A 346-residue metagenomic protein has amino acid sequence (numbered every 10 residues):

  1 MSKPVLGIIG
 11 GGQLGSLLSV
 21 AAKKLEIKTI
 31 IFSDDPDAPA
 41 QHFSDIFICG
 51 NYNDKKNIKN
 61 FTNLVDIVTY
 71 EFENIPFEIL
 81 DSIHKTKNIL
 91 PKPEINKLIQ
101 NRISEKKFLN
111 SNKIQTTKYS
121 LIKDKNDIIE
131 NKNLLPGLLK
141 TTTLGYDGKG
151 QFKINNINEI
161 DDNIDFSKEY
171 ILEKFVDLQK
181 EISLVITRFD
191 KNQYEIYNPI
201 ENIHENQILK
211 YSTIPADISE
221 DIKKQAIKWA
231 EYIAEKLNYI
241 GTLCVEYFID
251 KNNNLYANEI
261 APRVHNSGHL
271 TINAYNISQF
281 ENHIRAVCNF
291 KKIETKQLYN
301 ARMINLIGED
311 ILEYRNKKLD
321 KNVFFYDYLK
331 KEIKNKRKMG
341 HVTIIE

Functional and structural regions predicted by a protein language model:
M1-Q100, S104: ATP-binding N-terminal substructure of ATP-dependent carboxylate-amine bond-forming enzymes
S2, R285-E346: Peripheral (often C-terminal) accessory segments that flank ATP-dependent C-N-forming ligase machineries
K56-N57, E130, E159-D162, I311-N316: Short, conserved charged micro-motifs
L98-S183, T187-I233: Active-site nucleotide/adenylate-binding loops and adjacent lid/helix of ATP-dependent enzymes
R188-Q193, D250-N253, E346: Short acidic-glycine loop/turn motifs at beta-strand connectors
E195, L243, L255-E259: Protein kinase-like catalytic core scaffold
K224-V245, K251, A261-E309: Active-site "cap" helix and flanking loop/linker of ATP-utilizing ligase/carboxylase catalytic domains
